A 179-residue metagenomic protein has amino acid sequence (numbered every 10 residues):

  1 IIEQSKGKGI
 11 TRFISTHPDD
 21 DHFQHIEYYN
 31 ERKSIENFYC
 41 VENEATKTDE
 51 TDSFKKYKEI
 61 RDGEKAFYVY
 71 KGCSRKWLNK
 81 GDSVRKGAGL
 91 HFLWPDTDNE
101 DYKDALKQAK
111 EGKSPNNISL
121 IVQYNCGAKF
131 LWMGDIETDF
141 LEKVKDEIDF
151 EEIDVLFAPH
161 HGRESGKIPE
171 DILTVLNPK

Functional and structural regions predicted by a protein language model:
I1-A45, E147-R163, N177-K179: Active-site metal-binding motif and surrounding structural segment of the metallo-beta-lactamase
I1-G9, K71-V155: Core dinuclear metal-dependent hydrolase active-site scaffold
F23-R32, K47-K58, I168-D171: Metal-dependent catalytic neighborhoods of phosphoester/phosphodiester hydrolases
E36, T46-G81: Short acidic, glycine/proline-enriched helix-loop-strand junctions
G87, T174-K179: C-terminal functional module detector
G134-F140, P159-I168: A general structural motif
F157, E170-L173: Generic hydrophobic alpha-helical scaffold/packing signal
